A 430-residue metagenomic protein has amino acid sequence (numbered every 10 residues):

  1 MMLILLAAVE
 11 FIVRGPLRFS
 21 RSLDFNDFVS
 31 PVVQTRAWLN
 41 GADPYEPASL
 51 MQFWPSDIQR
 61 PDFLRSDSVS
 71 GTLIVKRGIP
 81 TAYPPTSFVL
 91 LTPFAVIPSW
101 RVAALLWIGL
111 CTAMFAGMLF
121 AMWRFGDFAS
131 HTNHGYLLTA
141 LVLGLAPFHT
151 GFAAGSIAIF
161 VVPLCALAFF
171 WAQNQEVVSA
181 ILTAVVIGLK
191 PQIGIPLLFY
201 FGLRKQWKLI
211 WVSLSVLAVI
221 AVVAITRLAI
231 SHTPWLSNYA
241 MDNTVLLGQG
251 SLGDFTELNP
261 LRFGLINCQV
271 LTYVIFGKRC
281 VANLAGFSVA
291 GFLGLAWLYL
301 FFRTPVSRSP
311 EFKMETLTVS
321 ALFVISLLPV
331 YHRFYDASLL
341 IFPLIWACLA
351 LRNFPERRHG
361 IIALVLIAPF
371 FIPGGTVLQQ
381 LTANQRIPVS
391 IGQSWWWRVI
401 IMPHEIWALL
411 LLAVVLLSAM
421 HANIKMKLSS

Functional and structural regions predicted by a protein language model:
M1-S179, F201-F334, W397-R398, K425-S430: Primarily membrane-embedded glycan-assembly and transfer machineries that use lipid-linked glycans
V89, L143, I187, I193 (+3 more regions): Hydrophobic alpha-helical transmembrane segments of integral membrane proteins, especially lipid-exposed positions
G109-M114, I159-L164, K190-G194, L339-P343 (+1 more regions): Membrane-embedded alpha-helical segments of multi-pass membrane proteins, especially the transmembrane helices
A113-M114, L189-Q192, V219-V223, A368 (+1 more regions): Membrane-embedded alpha-helical segments of transport systems, primarily multispan ion/solute transporters
A180-A184, Q192-R204, V212-L214, L339-L340: Transmembrane-embedded, aromatic-rich helix segments that form part of the hydrophobic channel/pocket engaging
L182-V186, V212-V219, V319-F323, H359-F371: Central hydrophobic cores of alpha-helical transmembrane segments in multi-pass integral membrane proteins
R333-L349: Hydrophobic/aromatic-rich transmembrane helices and adjacent perimembrane loops
A350-S430: Aromatic-enriched
